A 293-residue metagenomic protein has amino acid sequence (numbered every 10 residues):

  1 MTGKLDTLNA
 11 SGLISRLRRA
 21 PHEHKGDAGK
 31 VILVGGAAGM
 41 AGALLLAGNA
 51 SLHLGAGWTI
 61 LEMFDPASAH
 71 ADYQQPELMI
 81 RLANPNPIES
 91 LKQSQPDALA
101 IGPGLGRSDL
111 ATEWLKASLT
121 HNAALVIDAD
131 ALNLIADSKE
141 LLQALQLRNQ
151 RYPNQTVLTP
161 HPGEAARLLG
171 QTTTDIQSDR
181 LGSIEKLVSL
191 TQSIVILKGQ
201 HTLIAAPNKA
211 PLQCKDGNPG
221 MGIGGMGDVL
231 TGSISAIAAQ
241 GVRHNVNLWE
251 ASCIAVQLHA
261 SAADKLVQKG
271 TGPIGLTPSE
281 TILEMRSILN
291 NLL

Functional and structural regions predicted by a protein language model:
M1-A10, W58-D216, I288-L293: Glycine-rich phosphate/dinucleotide-binding loop and adjoining beta-alpha-beta core of small-molecule
M1-K25: Positively charged, low-complexity intrinsically disordered leader regions
A20-D27, A38-M40, L44, N218-I234 (+2 more regions): Short glycine/threonine-rich catalytic loop with a Thr-x-Gly-x-Asp
A20-R81: Substrate-binding N-lobe of the ribokinase-like
G26-L33, N208-G220: Glycine/charged-rich beta-loop-alpha catalytic/anionic-binding loops adjacent to active sites
R167, I223-L258: Short, small-residue alpha-helix embedded
T173-R180, V242-C253, I274-L276: Short, charged, surface-exposed loops that flank catalytic or proteolytic processing sites
S261-L293: Charged C-terminal helix
